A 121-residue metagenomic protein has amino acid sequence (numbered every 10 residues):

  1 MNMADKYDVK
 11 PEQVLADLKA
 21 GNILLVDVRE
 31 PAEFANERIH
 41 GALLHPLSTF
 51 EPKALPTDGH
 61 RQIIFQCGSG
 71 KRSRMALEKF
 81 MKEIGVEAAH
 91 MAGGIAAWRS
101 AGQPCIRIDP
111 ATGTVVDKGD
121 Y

Functional and structural regions predicted by a protein language model:
N2-L24, P31-Q62, R72-Y121: Rhodanese-like catalytic fold shared by cysteine-dependent sulfurtransferases and DSP/PTP-type phosphatases
Q66: Short, surface-exposed ligand- or partner-binding patches at beta-edge/loop junctions that are enriched in aromatics
